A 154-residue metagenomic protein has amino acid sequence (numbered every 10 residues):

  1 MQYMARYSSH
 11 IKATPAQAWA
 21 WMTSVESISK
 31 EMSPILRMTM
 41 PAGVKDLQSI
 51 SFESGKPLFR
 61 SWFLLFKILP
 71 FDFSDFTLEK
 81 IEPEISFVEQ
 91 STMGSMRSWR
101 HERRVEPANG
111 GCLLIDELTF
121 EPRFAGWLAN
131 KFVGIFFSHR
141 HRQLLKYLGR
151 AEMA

Functional and structural regions predicted by a protein language model:
M1-F52: Hydrophobic ligand-binding cavity/cleft-lining segments
Q2-S8, F73, S86, R100 (+1 more regions): Intrinsic-disorder/low-complexity, polar/charged segments enriched in Ser/Thr/Lys/Arg/Asp/Glu/Gln
Y7-S9, F73-K80, S91-T92, R100-P107: Hydrophobic/aromatic beta-strand elements that line small-molecule binding cavities or substrate pockets in beta-rich
I11-A13, L65-K67, K80, S95 (+2 more regions): Beta-strand elements of well-folded, non-transmembrane domains
K12-P15, E79-I85, R104-L113: A short, structured loop/turn motif at beta-sheet edges
A18-M22, I28, F59, L78 (+4 more regions): Hydrophobic pocket/interface hotspot
M40-T92, R142: Glycine-rich portal/gate segments that line the openings of hydrophobic small-molecule binding cavities
V88-I135: Beta-strand/loop substructures that line and gate deep hydrophobic ligand-binding cavities in soluble
